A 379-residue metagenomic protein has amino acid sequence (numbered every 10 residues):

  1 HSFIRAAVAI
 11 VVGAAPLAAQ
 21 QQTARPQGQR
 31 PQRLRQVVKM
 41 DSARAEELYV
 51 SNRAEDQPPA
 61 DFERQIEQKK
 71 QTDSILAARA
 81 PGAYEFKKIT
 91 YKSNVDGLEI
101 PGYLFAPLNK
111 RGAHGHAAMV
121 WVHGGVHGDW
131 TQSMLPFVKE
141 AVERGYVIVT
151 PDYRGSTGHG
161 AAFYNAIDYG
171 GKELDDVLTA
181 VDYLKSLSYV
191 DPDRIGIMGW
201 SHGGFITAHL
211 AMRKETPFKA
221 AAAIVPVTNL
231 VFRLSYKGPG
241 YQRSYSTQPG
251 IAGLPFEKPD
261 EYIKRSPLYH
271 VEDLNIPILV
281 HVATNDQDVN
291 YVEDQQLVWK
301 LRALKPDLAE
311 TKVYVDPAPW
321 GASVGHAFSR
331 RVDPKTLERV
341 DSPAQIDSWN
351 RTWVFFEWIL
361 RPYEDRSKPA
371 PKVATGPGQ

Functional and structural regions predicted by a protein language model:
R25-L108: Non-catalytic accessory segments flanking enzyme active sites
A78-P101, F105-D193, M198-S201, S235 (+2 more regions): Cap/lid segment of the alpha/beta-hydrolase catalytic domain
G125, T284-D286, P317-A318: Acidic beta-to-alpha connecting loop that harbors the catalytic carboxylate
A180-Y236, V373: Primarily recognizes the serine-hydrolase "nucleophile elbow" in alpha/beta-hydrolase and SGNH/GDSL folds
K219-A220, P226-H270, I276: Mobile cap/lid helix-loop segments that gate and shape the active-site cleft of serine hydrolases
L274, V280-V282, D286: Short beta-strand/loop motif that positions the catalytic acidic residue of the alpha/beta-hydrolase fold
Q287-Q296: Conserved alpha/beta-hydrolase "acid-adjacent" motif
Q295, P306-Q379: C-terminal catalytic histidine-bearing segment of alpha/beta-hydrolase fold enzymes
